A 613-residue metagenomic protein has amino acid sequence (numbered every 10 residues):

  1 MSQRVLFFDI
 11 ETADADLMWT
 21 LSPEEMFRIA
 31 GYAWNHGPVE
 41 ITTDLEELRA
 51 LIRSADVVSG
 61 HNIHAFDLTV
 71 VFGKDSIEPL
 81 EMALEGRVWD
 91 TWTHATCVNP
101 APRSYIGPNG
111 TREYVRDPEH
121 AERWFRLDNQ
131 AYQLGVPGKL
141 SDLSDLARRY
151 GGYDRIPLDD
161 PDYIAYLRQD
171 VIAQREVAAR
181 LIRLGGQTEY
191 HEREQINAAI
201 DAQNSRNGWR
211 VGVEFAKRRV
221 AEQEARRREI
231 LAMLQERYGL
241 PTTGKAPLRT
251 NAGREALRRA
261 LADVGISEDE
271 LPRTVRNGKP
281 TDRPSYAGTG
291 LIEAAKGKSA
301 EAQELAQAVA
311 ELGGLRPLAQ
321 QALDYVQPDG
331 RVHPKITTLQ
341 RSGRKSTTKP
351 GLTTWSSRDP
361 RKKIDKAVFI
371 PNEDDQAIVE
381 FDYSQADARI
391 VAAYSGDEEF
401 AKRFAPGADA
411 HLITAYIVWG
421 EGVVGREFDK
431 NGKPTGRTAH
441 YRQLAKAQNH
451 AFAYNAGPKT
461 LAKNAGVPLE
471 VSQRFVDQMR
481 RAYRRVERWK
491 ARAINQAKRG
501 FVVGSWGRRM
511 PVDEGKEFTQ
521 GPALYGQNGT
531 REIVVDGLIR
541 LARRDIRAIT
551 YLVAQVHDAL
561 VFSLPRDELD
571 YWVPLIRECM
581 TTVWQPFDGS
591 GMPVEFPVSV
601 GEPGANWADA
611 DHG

Functional and structural regions predicted by a protein language model:
S2-E11, D16, A121-E122, Q133 (+8 more regions): Conserved "right-hand" nucleotidyltransferase catalytic core of DNA-directed polymerases
I10-M18, H64, Y383-I390: Short acidic, Gly/Ser-rich segments with clustered Asp/Glu that frequently serve as metal-coordination loops in enzyme
E25-F27, Y32, H36-T43, D56-I182 (+2 more regions): Active-site-proximal helix-loop-helix substrate-binding element of RNase H-like nuclease domains
D56-H64, D382, T460, V561-S563: Short glycine-rich phosphate-binding loop at a beta-alpha junction
R175, E222-L248, M479-A491, D567-G613: Polymerase palm active-site segment centered on the conserved acidic dipeptide of motif C
I266-D269, D282, V332, T337-Q340 (+6 more regions): Conserved catalytic core of nucleic-acid polymerases
L318, A322-Q327, T337-Q340, T354 (+8 more regions): Short, contiguous acidic/charged loop-to-helix segments that flank catalytic cores in large enzymes
T338-K430: Function-dense linear segments that define catalytic or interfacial modules in macromolecule-processing proteins
